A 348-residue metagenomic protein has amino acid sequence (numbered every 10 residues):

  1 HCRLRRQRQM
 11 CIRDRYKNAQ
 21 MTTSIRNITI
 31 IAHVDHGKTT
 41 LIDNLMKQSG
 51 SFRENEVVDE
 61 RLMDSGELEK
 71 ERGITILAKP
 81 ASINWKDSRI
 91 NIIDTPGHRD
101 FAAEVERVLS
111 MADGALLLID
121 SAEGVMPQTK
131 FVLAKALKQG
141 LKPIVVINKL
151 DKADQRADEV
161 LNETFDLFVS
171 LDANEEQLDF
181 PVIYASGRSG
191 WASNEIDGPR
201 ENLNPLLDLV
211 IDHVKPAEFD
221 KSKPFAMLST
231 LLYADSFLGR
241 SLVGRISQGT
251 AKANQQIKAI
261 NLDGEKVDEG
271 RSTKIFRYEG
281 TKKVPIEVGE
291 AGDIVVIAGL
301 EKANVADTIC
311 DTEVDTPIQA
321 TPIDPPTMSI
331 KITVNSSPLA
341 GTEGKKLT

Functional and structural regions predicted by a protein language model:
H1-D14: Single conserved hydrophobic/aromatic residue that forms the stacking wall/gate of nucleotide- or nucleobase-binding
R13-T348: Structural and coupling elements of P-loop NTPases
